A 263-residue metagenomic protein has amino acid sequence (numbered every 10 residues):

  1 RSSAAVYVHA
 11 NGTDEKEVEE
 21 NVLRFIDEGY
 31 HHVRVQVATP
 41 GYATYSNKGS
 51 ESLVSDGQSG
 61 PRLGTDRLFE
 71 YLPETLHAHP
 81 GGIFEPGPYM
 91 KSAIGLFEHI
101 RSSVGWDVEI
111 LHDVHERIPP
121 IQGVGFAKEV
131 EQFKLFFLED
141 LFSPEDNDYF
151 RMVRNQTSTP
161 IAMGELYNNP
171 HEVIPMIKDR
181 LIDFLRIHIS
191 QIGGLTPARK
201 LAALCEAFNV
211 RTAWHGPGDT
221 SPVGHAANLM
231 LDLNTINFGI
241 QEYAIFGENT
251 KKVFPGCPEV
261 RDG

Functional and structural regions predicted by a protein language model:
R1-E109, R117-V124, K128-Q132, V253-G263: N-terminal capping/lid subdomain adjacent to the active-site entrance of alpha/beta enzymes
V6, I110-H112, I161, T212: Hydrophobic/aromatic residues located in beta-strands of well-ordered beta-sheets within soluble catalytic
V8-T13, E116-I118, A162-N168, L181: Short, exposed beta-strand "edge-strand" segments with a Pro/Gly-rich flavor and a Y/T-containing core
P40-Y45, P61-T65, I83-M90, H112-I121 (+5 more regions): Short, small-residue-enriched loops and turns at beta-alpha junctions that line or gate enzyme active sites
K128, K134-F137, S143-G263: Shared catalytic-loop signature of beta/alpha-barrel
